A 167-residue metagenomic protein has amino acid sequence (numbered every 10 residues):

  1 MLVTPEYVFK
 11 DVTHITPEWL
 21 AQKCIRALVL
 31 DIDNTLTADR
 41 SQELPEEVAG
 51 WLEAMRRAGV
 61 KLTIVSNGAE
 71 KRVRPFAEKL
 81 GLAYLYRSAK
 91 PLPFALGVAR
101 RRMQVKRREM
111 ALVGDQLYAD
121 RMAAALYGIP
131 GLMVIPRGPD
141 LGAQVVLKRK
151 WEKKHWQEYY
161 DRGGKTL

Functional and structural regions predicted by a protein language model:
M1-L30, T37, S41-Q42, E47-L112 (+1 more regions): Asp-based, Mg2+/Mn2+-dependent phosphohydrolase catalytic module
